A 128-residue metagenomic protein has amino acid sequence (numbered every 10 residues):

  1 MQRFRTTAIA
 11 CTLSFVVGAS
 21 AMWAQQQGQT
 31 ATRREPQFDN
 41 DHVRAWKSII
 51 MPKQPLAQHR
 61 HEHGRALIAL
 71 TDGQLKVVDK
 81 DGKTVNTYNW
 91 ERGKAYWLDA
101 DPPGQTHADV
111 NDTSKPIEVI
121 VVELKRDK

Functional and structural regions predicted by a protein language model:
M1-T12: Bacterial N-terminal signal peptides that target proteins for export
A10-S20: Bacterial N-terminal signal peptides
A31-A57, E62-I68, V121-V122: A short glycine-rich, His/Asp/Glu-containing loop-to-beta-strand
D39-H42, K83-D101: Short acidic-glycine-tyrosine-enriched beta hairpin
H61-D81: Glycine- and acidic-residue-biased ligand/ion/polar-headgroup-sensing regions
A108-D112: Asparagine-centered strand-capping/turn motif at beta-strand->loop junctions
S114-K128: A short hydrophobic beta-strand segment most commonly corresponding to one strand of the jelly-roll/cupin
